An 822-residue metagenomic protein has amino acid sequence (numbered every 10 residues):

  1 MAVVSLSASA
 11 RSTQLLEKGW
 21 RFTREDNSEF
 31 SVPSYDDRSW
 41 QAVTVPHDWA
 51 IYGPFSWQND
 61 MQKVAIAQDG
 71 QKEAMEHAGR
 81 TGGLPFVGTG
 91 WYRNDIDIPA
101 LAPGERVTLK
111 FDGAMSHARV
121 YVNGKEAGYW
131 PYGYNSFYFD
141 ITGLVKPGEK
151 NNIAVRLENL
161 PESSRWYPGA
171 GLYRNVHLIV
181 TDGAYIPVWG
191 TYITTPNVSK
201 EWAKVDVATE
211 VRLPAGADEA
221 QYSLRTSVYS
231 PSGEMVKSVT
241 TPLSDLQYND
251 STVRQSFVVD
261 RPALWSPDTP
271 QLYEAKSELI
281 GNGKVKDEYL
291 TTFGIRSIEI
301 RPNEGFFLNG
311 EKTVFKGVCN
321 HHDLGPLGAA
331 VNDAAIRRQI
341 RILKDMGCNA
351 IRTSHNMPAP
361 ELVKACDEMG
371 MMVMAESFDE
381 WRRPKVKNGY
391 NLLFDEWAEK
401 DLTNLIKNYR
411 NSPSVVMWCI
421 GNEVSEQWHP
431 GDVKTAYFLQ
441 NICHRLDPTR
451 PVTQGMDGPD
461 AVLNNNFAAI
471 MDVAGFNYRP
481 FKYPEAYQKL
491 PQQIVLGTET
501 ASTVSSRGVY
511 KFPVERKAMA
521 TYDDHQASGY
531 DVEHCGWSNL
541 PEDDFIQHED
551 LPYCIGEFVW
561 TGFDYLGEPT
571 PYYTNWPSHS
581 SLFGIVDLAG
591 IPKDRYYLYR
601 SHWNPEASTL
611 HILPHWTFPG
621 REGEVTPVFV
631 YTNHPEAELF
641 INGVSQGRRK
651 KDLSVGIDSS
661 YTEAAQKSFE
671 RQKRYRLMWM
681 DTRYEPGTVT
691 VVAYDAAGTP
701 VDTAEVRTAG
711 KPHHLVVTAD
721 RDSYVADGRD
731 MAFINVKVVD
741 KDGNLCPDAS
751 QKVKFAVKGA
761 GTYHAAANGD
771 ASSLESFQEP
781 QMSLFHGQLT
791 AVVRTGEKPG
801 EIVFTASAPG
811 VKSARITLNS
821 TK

Functional and structural regions predicted by a protein language model:
A10-K110, S163, G169-L172, F563 (+1 more regions): Extended carbohydrate-recognition surfaces in non-catalytic/accessory domains of CAZymes and lectin-like proteins
Q14-L16, T23-D26, G82-T195, P231 (+5 more regions): Accessory beta-strand-rich segments of carbohydrate-active enzymes
R24, D48-P54, W130, N175 (+3 more regions): Extended substrate-binding grooves/exosites of carbohydrate-active enzymes
P33, E219-R225, D268-E274, N633 (+4 more regions): Short flexible loop/turn segments that cap and initiate beta-strands
P46, K63, M75-G82, P131-G133 (+10 more regions): An acidic-aromatic loop/edge-strand motif
I141-G143, Q255-L264, Q672, L677-R683 (+1 more regions): Short, hydrophobic beta-strand segments
K146-G148, E210-R301, W679, E685-G687 (+2 more regions): Extended acidic/polar, glycine-enriched regions that form or flank non-catalytic beta-rich accessory modules
V207-R212, K276-E278, V628-T632, V692-A693 (+4 more regions): Beta-strand-rich structural segments
